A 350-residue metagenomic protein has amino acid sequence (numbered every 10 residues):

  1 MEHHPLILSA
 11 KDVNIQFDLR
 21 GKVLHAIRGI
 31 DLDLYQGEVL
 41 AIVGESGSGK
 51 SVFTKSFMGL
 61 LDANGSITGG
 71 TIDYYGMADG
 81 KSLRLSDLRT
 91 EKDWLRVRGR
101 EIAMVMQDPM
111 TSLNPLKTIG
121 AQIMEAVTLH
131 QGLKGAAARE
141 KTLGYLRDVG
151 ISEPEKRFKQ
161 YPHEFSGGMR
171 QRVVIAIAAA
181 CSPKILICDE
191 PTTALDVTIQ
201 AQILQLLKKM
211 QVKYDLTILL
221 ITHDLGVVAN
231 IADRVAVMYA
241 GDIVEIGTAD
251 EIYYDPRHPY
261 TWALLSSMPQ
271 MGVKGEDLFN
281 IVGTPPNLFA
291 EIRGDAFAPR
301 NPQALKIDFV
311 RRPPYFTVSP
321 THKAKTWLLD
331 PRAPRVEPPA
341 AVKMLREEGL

Functional and structural regions predicted by a protein language model:
H3-L6, K81-S82, E155-K156, T248-L350: Short catalytic/signature loops enriched in Gly
V43-E45: The feature captures the beta-strand-to-loop junction immediately N-terminal to the Walker
A78-A103, L129, E251-P256, P286-E291: ABC ATPase NBD coupling module
Q160-F165, M169: Conserved ABC ATPase signature
A180-K184: A short, proline-enriched helix->beta-strand linker immediately N-terminal to the Walker B motif in ABC-type P-loop
I187-P191, L195-D277: P-loop NTP-binding/switch modules centered on Walker-like glycine-rich loops
